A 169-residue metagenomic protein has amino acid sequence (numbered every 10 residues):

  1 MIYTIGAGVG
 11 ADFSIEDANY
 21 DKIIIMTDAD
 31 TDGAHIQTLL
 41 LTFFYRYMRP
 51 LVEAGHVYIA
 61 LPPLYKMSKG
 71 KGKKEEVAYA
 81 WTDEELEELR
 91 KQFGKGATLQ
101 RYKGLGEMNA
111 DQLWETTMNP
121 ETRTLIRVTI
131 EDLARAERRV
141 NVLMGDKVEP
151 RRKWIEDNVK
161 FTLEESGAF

Functional and structural regions predicted by a protein language model:
M1-F169: Conserved phosphate-chemistry cores used by DNA topoisomerases
